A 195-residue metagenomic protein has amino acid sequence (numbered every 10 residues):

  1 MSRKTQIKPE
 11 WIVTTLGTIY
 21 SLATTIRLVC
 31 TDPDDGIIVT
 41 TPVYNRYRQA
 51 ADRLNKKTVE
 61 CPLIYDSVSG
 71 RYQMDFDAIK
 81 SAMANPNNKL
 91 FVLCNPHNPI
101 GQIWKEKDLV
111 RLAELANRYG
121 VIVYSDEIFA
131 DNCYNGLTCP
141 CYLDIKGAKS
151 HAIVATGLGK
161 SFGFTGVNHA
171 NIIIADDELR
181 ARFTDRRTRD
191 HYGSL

Functional and structural regions predicted by a protein language model:
M1-E114, D131-N132, C139-I145, K149 (+1 more regions): Conserved core of the PLP fold type I
N95, V123-Y124: Residue-level marker for buried hydrophobic side chains located in beta-strands that build the well-ordered beta-sheet
N117: Helix-to-beta-strand junctions that scaffold the AdoMet/dcAdoMet cofactor pocket in Class I SAM-dependent enzymes
E127: Walker B catalytic acidic pair
H151-L195: PLP-dependent aminotransferase class I/II
